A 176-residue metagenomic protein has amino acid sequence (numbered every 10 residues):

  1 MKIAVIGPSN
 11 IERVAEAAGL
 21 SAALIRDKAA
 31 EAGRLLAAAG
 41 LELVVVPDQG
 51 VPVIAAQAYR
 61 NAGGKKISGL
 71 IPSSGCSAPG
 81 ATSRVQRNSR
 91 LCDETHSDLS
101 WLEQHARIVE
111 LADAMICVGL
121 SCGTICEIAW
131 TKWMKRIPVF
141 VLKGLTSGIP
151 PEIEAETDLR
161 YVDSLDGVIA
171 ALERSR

Functional and structural regions predicted by a protein language model:
M1, I149-E156: Generic structural signal for short, solvent-exposed loop/turn connectors between secondary structure elements
M1-E12: N-terminal nucleotide-binding beta1-loop-alpha1 segment
I11, L20, D27-R34, V46-K135 (+1 more regions): Acidic/glycine-enriched connector segments
A38-L43: A generic structural motif
E94-S100, E156-L172: Short acidic-hydrophobic, aromatic-tinged amphipathic segments that line or gate anion-handling sites
